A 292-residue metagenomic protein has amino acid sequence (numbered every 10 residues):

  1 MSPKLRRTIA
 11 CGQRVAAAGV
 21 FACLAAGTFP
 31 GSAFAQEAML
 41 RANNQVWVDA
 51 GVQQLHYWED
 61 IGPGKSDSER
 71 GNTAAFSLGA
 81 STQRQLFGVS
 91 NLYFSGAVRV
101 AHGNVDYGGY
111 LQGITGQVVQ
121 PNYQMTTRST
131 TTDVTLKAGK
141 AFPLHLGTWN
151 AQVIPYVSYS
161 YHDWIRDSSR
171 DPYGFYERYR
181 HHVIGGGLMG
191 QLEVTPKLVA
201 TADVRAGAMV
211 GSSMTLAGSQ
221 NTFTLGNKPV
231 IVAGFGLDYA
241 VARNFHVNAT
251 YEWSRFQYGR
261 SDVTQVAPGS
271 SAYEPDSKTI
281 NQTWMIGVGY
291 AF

Functional and structural regions predicted by a protein language model:
F34-G108, K278, T283-M285, G289-F292: Short glycine/proline- and aromatic-enriched beta-strand/turn motifs that initiate or cap beta-hairpins
A35-N44, Q83-F94, F142-V153, V194-A200 (+1 more regions): Short loop/turn motifs that connect adjacent beta-strands in outer-membrane beta-barrel proteins
A42-N44, R70-F76, T126-V134, A151 (+4 more regions): Residues that define the transmembrane beta-barrel architecture of outer-membrane proteins
V46-Q54, F94-H102, P155-Y161, G190 (+3 more regions): Transmembrane beta-barrel strands of outer-membrane/channel proteins
W58-R70, Q117-T127, S169-E177, S213-G226 (+1 more regions): Extracellular loop and loop/strand-boundary signature of outer-membrane beta-barrel proteins
F76-R84, V134-F142, V157-Y159, G186-L192 (+4 more regions): Residues on the lipid-exposed face of transmembrane beta-strands in outer-membrane beta-barrel proteins
R99-G187: Outer-membrane pore/translocation modules
T222-F292: Predominantly the C-terminal beta-signal and adjacent terminal strand-loop region of outer-membrane beta-barrel
